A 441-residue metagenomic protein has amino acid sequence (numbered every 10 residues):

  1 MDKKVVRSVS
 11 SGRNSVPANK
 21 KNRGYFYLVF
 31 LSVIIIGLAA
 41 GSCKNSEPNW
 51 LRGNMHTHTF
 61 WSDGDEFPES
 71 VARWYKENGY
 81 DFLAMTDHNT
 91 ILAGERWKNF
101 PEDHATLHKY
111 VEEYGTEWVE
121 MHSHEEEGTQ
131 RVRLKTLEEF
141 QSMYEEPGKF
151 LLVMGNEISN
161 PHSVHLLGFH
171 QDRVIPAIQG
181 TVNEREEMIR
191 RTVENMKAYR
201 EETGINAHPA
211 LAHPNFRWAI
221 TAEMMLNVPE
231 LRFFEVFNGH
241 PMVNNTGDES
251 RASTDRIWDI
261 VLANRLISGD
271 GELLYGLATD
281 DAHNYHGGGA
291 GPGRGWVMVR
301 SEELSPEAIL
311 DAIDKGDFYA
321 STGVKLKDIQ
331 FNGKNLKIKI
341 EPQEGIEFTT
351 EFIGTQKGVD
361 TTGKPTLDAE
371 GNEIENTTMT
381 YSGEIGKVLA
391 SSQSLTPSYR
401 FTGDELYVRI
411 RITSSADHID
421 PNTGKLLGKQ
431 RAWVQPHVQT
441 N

Functional and structural regions predicted by a protein language model:
M1-R23: N-terminal secretory signal peptides that target proteins for export/translocation
L28-G37: Bacterial N-terminal signal peptides
K44-N49, S62, P68-A72, R265-Y275 (+1 more regions): C-terminal functional module detector
N45-A212, A219-I220, N244, S250-R256 (+4 more regions): A metal-dependent hydrolase metal-coordination microenvironment
F82, F233, Y407-R409: Residues at the N-termini of beta-strands
S163-H170, R217-R232, N284-R300: Substrate-binding cleft/loops of secretory-pathway carbohydrate-active enzymes
R173-I189, L231-N245, V299-E307: Acidic, His- and aromatic-enriched active-site or binding-groove loops in soluble protein domains that engage sugars
N215-D259: Active-site-proximal segments of metal-dependent phosphoesterases and phosphodiesterases across multiple
